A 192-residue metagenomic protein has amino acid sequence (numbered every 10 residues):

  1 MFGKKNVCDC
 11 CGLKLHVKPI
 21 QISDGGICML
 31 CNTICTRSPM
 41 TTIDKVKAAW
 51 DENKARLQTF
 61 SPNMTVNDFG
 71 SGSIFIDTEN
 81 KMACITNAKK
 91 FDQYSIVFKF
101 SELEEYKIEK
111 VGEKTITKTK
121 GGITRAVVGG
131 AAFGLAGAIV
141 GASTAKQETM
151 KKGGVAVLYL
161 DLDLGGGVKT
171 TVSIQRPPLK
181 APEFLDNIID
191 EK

Functional and structural regions predicted by a protein language model:
M1-K192: A composition-biased, non-transmembrane "mature-region" signal
